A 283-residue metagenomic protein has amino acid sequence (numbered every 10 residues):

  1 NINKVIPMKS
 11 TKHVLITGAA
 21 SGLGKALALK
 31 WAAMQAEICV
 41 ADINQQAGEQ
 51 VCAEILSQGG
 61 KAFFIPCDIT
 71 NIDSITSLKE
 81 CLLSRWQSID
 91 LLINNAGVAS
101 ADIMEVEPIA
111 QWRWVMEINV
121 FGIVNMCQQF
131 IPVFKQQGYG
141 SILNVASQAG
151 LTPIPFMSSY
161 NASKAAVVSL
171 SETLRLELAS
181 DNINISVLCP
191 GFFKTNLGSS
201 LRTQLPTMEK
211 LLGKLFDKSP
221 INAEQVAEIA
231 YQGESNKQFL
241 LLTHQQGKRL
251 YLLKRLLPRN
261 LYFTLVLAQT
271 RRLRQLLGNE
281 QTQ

Functional and structural regions predicted by a protein language model:
A20-S21, N44: Conserved glycine-rich cofactor-binding loop
Q45-Q46, P66-S77, I109: The beta1-alpha1 cofactor-binding region of Rossmann-like NAD(H)/NADP(H)-dependent oxidoreductases
I103-M104, P108-R113: Substrate-binding pocket helix/loop in short-chain dehydrogenase/reductase
E107, P153-N161, T173: Active-site loop-to-helix junction immediately N-terminal to the catalytic Tyr of the SDR YXXXK motif in Rossmann-fold
C127, S163: Active-site helix of classical SDR
S147: Residue(s) in the substrate-gating loop at a strand-loop-helix junction that position the organic substrate next
S180-Q245: SDR active-site lid
